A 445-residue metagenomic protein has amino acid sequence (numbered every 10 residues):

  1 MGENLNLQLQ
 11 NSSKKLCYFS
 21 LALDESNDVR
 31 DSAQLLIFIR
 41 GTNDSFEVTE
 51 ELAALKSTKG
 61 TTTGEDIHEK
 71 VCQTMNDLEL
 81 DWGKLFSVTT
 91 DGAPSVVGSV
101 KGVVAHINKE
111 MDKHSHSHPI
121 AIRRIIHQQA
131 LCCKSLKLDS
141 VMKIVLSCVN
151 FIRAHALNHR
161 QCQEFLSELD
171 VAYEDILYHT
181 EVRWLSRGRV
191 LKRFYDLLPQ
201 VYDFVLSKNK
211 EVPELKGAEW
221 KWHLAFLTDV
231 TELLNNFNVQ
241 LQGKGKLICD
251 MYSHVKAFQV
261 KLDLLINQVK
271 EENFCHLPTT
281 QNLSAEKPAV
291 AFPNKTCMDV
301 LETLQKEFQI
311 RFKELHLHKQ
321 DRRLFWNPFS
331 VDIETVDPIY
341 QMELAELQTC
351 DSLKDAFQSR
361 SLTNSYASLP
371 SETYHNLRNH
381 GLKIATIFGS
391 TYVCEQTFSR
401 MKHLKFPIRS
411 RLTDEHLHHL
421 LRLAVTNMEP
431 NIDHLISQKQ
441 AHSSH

Functional and structural regions predicted by a protein language model:
M1-H445: Alpha-helical structural modules in large enzymes and assemblies
